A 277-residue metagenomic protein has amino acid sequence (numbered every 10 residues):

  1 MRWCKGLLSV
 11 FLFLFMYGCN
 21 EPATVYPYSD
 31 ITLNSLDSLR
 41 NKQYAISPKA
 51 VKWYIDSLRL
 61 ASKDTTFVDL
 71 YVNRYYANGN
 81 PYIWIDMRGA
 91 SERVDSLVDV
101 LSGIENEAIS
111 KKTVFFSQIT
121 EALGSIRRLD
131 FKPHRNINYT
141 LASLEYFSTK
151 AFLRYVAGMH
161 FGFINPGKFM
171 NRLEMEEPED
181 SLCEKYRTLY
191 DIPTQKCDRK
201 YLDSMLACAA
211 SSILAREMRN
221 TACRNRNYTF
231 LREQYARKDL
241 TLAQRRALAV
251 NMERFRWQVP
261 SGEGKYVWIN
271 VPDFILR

Functional and structural regions predicted by a protein language model:
M1-L7: Bacterial N-terminal signal peptides that target proteins for export
L7-L8, V259: A broad, structure-centric signal for solvent-exposed, well-ordered loop/edge residues that line or flank functional
F15-G18: C-terminal motif of bacterial Sec signal peptides marking the signal peptidase cleavage site
N20-R277: Auxiliary tRNA-acceptor-end handling modules of aminoacyl-tRNA synthetases
